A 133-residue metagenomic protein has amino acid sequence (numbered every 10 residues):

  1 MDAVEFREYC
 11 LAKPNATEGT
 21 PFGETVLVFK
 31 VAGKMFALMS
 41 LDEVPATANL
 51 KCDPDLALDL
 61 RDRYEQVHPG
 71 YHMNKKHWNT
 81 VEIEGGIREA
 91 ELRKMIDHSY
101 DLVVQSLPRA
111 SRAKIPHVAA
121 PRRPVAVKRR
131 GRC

Functional and structural regions predicted by a protein language model:
M1-C133: Charge-dense, helix-prone N-terminal extensions
